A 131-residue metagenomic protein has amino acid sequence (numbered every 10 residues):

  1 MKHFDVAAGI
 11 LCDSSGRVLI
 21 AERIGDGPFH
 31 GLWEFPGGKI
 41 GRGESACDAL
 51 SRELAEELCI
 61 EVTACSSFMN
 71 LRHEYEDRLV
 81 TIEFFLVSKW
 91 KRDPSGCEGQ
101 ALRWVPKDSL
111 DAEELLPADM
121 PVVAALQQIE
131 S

Functional and structural regions predicted by a protein language model:
M1-V18, K39: Conserved N-terminal beta-strand and adjoining loop/helix that marks the start of the Nudix/MutT-like hydrolase domain
D5-A7, G16, V80-E83, Q100: Change "...and in nucleic-acid phosphodiester-cleaving endonucleases..." to "...and in nucleic-acid processing enzymes
D13, E61, N70-P94, R103-K107: Active-site-adjacent beta-strand/loop module that shapes the phosphate/pyrophosphate-binding cleft
R17-E56: Conserved Nudix-box catalytic region and its N-terminal flanking loop in Nudix hydrolases and closely related
E57-A64: Short secondary-structure junctions
L86, P94-L126: NUDIX/MutT-family hydrolases
Q127-S131: Generic C-terminal helix-cap and adjacent flexible tail
